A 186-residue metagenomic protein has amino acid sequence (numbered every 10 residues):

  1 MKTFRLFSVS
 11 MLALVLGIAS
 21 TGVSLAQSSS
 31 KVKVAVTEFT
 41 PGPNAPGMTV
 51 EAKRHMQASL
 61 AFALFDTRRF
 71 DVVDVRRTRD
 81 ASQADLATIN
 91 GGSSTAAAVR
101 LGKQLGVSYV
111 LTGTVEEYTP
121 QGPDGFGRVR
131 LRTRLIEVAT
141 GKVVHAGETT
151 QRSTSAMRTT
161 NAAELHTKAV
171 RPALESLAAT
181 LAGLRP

Functional and structural regions predicted by a protein language model:
M1-M11: Bacterial N-terminal signal peptides that target proteins for export
V9-A19: Bacterial N-terminal signal peptides
G22-L86, L174-P186: A structural "domain/chain start" motif
K33-E38, S59, A63, D71-V73 (+3 more regions): Soluble periplasmic/extracytoplasmic beta-strand elements of cell-envelope proteins
P43, P120, T154-A156: Sequence/structural signature of outer-membrane beta-barrel proteins
P46-Q57, G91-T95, Q104, D124-V129 (+1 more regions): Solvent-exposed, acidic/flexible segments
V72-Q121: Short, solvent-exposed, polar/charged sequence segments at loop or secondary-structure edges
V129-R132, I136-A182: Short secondary-structure boundary motifs at beta->alpha junctions and helix caps
